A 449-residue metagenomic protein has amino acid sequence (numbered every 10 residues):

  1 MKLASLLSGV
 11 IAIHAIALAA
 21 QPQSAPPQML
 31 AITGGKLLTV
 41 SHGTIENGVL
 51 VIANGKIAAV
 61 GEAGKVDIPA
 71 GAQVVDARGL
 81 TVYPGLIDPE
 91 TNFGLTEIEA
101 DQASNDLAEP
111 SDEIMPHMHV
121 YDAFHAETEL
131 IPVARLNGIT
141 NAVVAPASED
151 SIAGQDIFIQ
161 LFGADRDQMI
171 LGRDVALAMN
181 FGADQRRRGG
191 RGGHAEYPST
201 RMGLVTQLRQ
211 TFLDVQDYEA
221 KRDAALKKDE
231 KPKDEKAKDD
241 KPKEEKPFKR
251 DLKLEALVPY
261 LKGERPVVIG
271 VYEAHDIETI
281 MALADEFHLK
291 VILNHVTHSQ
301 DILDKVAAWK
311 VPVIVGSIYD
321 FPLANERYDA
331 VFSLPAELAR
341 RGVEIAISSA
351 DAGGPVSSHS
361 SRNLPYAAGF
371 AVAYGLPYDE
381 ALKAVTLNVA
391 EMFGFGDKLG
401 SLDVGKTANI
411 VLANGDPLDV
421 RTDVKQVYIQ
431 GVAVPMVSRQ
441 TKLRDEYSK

Functional and structural regions predicted by a protein language model:
A4-A17: Bacterial N-terminal signal peptides
P22-S24, L37-V49, E62-G64, P377-V385 (+1 more regions): Acidic, glycine-enriched loop/beta-strand segments at the rims of small-molecule binding/catalytic pockets
Q28, L37, S41-Y83, A100: Histidine-rich, glycine-flanked metal-binding segment
L30-I32, D67-Y121: Replace "His-x-His-based motif
S41, N47, V120, A145 (+6 more regions): Active-site core of metal-dependent hydrolases
I98, N105-M118, P266, D304-A307 (+4 more regions): His/Asp/Glu-enriched, well-ordered alpha-helical/loop segment that forms or immediately abuts the divalent-metal
A100-F124, D165, G190, E235-K238 (+2 more regions): Active-site gating loops and adjacent loop-to-helix segments of metal-dependent hydrolytic enzymes
L130, R135-V291, D423, I429: Polyanionic/metal-chelating signatures
